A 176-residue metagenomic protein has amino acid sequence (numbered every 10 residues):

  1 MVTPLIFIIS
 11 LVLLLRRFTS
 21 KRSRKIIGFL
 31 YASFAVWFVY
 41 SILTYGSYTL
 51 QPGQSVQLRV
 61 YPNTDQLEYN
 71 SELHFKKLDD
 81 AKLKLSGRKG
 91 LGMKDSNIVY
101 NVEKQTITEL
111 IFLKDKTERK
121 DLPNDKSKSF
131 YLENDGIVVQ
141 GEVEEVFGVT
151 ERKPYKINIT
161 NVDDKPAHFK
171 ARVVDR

Functional and structural regions predicted by a protein language model:
M1-R17: Membrane-embedded alpha-helical segments of integral membrane proteins
V2-T3, S20-R176: Acidic, Ser/Thr/Pro
